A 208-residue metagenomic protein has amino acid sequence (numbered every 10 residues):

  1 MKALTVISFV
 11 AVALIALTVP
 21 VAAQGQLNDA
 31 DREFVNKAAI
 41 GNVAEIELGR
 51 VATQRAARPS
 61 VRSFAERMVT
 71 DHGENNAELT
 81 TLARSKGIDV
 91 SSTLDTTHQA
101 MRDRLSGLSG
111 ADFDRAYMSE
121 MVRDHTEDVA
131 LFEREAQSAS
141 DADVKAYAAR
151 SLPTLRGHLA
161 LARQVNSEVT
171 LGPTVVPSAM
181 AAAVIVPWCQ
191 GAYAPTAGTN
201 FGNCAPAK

Functional and structural regions predicted by a protein language model:
A3-F9, A16-K208: His/Met- and acidic-residue-enriched segments that coordinate or traffic transition-metal cofactors and support
